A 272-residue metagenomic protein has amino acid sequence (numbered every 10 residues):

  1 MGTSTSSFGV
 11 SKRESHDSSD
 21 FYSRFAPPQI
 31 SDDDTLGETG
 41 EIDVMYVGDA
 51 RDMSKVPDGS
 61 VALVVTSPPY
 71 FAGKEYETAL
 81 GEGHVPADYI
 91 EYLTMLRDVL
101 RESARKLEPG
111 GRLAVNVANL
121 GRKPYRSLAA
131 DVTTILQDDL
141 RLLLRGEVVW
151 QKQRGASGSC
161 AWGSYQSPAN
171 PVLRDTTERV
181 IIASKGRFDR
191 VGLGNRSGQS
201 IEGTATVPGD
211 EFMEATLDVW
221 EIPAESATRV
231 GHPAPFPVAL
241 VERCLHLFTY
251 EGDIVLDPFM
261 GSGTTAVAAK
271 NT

Functional and structural regions predicted by a protein language model:
M1-T272: Core catalytic lobe of class I
